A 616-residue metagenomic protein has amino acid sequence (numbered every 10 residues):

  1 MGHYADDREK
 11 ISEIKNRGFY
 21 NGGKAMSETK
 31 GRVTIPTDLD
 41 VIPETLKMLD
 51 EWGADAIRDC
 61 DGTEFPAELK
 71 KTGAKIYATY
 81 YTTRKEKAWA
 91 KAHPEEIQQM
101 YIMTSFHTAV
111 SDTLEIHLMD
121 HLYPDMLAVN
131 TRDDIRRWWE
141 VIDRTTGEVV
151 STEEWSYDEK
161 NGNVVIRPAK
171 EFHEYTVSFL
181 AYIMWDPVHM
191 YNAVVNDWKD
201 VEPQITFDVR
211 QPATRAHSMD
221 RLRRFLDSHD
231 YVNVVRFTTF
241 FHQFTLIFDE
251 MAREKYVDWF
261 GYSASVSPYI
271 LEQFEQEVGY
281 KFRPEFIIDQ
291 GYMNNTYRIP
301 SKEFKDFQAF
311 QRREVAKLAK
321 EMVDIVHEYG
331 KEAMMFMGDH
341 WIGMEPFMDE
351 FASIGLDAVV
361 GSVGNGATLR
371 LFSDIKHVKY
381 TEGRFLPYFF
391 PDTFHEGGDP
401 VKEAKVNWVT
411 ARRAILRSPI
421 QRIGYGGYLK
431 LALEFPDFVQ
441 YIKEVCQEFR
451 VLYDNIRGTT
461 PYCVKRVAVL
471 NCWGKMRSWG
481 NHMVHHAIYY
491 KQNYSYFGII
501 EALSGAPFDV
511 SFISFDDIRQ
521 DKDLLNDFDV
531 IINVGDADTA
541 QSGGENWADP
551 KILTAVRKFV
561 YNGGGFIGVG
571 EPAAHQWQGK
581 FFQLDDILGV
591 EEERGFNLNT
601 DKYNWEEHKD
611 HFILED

Functional and structural regions predicted by a protein language model:
G31-P36, D55-A56, D197-A216, I299-A316 (+5 more regions): The substrate-binding groove and active-site-proximal loops of carbohydrate-active enzymes, especially glycoside
T34-L46, C60-E64, M335-M344, E501-L524: A short, well-structured beta->alpha microelement
D40-K75, R221-R236, T410-R417, A506: Catalytic domains of carbohydrate-active enzymes, especially glycoside hydrolases
A54, L524-I531: Short acidic/histidine-rich motifs immediately flanking catalytic phosphotransfer sites in two-component signaling
L69, A90, L222-R223, N233-F240 (+5 more regions): Hydrophobic targeting/anchoring helices
A74, G330-K331, K379, N562-G565: A short helix->loop->beta-strand "cap" motif at the edges of active sites that frequently abuts
P94-S353, L371, R457: Polysaccharide-binding and catalytic clefts of secreted carbohydrate-active enzymes
G543-D616: A glycine-rich, often tryptophan-bearing local segment used as a flexible ligand/cofactor-contacting loop or short
